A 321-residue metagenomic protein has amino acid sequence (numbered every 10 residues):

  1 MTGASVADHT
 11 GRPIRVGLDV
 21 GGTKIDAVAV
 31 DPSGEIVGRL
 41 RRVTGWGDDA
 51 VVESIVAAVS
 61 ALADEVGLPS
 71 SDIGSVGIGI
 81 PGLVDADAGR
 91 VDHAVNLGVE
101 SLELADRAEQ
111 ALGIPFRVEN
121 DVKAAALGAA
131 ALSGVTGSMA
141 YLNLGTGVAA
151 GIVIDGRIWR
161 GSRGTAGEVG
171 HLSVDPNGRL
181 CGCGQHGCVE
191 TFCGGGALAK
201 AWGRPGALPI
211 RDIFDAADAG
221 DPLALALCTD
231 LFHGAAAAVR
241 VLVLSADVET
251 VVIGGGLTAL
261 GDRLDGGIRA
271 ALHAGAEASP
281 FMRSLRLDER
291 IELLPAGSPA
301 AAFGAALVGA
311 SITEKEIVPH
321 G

Functional and structural regions predicted by a protein language model:
M1-S75, D85-A88, Q110-I114, A131-G137 (+2 more regions): ATP-binding/phosphotransfer module of carbohydrate and carboxylate kinases, centering on a glycine-rich
D19, S75-P81, E119, Y141-G147 (+1 more regions): Short beta-strand segments
I36, V91, I158-W159: Hydrophobic "anchor" residues
R39-R42, V95, S162: Short hydrophobic alpha-helix segments
V43-W46, V99, T165-E168: A short acidic/small-residue loop/turn micro-motif
G89-E100: A charged helix-plus-loop insertion that forms the helical arch/lid used to bind and gate nucleic-acid substrates
L112-A130, A140-L142: ATP-dependent carbohydrate kinase catalytic cores
G137-F192: Glycine-rich phosphate-binding loop of actin/hexokinase-like ATP-binding domains
